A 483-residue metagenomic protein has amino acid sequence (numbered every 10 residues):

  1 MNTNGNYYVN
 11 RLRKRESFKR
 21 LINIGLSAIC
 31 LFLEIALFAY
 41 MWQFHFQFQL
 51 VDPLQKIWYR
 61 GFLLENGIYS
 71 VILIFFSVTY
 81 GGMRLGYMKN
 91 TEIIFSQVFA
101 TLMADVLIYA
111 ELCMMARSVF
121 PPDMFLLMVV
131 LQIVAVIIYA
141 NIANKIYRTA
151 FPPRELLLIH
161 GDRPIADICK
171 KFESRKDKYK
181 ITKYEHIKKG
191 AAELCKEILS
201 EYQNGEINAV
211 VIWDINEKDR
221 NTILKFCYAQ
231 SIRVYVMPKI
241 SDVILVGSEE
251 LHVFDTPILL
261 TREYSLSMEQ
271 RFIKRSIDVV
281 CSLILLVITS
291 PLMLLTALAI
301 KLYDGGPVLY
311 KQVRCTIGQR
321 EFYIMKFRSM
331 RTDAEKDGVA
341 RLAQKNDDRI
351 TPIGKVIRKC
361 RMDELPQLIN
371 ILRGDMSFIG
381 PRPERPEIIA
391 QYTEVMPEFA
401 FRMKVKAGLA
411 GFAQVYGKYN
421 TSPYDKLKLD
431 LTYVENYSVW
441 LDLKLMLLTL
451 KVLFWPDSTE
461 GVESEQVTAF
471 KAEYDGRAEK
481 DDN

Functional and structural regions predicted by a protein language model:
M1-E34, N141-S290, E460-N483: N-terminal hydrophobic signal-anchor/signal peptide
M1-T149: Signature of alpha-helical transmembrane segments in polytopic membrane proteins
R13, S17, Q55, G82-G86 (+6 more regions): Juxtamembrane loop-helix boundary motifs flanking transmembrane segments in multi-pass membrane proteins
Q97, T101, P153-I168, P307-M330: Membrane-cytosol interface motif
S241-D242, E249-E250, Y310-R349, A410-K428: Short, glycine-rich, amphipathic interfacial segments at transmembrane boundaries or analogous
Q270-D333, N370, V439, L445-N483: A hydrophobic, helix-centered structural microdomain
A343-K406, M446-T449: A short, structured surface patch at a secondary-structure boundary
L431: Short beta-strand/loop motif that positions the catalytic acidic residue of the alpha/beta-hydrolase fold
